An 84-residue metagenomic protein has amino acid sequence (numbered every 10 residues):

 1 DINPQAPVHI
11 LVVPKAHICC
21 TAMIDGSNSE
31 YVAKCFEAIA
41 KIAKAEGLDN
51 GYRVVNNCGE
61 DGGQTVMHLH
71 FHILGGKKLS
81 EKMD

Functional and structural regions predicted by a protein language model:
D1-D84: HIT superfamily nucleotide-processing domains
